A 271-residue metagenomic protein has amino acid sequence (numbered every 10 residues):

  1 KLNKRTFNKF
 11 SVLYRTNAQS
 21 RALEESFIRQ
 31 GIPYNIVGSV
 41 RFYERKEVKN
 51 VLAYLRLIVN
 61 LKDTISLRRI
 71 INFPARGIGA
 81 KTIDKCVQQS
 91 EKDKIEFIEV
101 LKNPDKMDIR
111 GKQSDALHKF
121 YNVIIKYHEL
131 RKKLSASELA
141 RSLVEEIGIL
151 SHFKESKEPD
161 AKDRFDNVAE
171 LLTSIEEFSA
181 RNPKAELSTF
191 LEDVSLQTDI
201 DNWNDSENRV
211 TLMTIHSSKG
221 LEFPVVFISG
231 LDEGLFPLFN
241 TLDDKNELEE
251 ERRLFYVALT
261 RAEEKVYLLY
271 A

Functional and structural regions predicted by a protein language model:
K1-R68, E155-D166, T173, A185 (+2 more regions): Conserved motor-region signature of P-loop NTPase helicases/translocases
T6, P74, V100-S217, L221-E222 (+2 more regions): Accessory C-terminal helicase-associated subdomains
V51, L55-V59, L67, I71 (+2 more regions): Conserved RecA-like P-loop NTPase helicase motor core
D84-Q89: C-terminal helical "lid" of AAA+/P-loop NTPase domains
S217, V226-E233: Short Ser/Thr-interspersed hydrophobic loop/turn segments at strand-loop and sheet-helix junctions that line or gate
L231-A271: C-terminal accessory regions
